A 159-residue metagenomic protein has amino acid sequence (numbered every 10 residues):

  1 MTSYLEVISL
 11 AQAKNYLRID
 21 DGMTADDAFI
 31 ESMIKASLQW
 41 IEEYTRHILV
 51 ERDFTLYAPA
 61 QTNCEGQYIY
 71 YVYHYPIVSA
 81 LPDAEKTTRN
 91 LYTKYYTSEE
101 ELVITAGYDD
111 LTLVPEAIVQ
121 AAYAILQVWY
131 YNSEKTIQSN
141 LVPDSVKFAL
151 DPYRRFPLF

Functional and structural regions predicted by a protein language model:
M1-F159: Divalent metal-cofactor coordination and adjacent catalytic microenvironments
